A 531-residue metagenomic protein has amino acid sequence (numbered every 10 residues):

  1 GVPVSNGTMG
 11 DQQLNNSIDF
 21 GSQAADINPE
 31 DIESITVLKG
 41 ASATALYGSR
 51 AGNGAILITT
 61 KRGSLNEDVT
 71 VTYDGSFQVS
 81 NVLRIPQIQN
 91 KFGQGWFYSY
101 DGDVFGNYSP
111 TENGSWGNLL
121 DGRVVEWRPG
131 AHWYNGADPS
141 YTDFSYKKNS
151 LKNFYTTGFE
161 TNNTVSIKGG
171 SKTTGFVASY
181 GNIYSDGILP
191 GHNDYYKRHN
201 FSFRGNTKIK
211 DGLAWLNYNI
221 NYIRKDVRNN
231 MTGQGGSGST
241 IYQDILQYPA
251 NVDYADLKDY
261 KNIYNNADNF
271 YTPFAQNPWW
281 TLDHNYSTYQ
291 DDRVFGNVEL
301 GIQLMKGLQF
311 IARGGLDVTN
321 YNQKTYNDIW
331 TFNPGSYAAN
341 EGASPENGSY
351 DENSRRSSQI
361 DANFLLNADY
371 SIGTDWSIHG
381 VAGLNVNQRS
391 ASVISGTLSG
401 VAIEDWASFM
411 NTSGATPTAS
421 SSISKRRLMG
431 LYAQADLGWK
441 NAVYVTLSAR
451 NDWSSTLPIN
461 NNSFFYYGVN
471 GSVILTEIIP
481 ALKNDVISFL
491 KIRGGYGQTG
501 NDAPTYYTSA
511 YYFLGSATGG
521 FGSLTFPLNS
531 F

Functional and structural regions predicted by a protein language model:
V2, G40-A41, K61-G63, S76-Q78 (+1 more regions): Solvent-exposed coil/turn segments that connect beta secondary-structure elements in extracytoplasmic/periplasmic
V2-K39: Short acidic/polar hinge/loop motifs at secondary-structure boundaries that mediate gating or recognition
P29, E160, S171-K172, I209-G212 (+5 more regions): Outer-membrane beta-barrel channels and translocator barrels
P29-T72, E160-N162, G181: A beta-strand signature from Gram-negative outer-membrane beta-barrel systems, especially the internal plug domain
L38, T59-K61, S166-G170, R204-K208 (+8 more regions): Transmembrane beta-barrel domains of outer membrane proteins
N66-Y146, I188-D194, N200-F295, I311-M429 (+2 more regions): Surface-exposed loop/interface segments of Gram-negative outer-membrane beta-barrel transport/assembly proteins
N182-Y184, V445-S454, Y496: Transmembrane beta-strand segments that form the barrel wall of outer-membrane beta-barrel proteins
